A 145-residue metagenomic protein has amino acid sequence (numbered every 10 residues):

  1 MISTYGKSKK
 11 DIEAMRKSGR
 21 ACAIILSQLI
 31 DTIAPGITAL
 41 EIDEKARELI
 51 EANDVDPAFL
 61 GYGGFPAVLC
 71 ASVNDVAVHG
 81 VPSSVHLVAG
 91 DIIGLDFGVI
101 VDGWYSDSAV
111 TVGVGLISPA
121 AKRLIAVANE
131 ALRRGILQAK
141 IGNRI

Functional and structural regions predicted by a protein language model:
M1-I145: Active-site neighborhoods and metal-handling regions in enzymes and metal-associated proteins
